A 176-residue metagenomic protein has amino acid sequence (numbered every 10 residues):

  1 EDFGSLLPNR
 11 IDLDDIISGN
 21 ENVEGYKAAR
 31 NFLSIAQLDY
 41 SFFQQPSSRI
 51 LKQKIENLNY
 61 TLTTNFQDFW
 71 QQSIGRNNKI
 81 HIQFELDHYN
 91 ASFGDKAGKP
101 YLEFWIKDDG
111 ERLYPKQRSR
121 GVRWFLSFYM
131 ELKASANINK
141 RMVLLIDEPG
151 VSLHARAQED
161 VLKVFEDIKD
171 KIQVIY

Functional and structural regions predicted by a protein language model:
D2, R156-A157, Y176: Glycine-rich, histidine-containing beta strand-loop boundary motifs that form or position
F3-R123, S127-L144, D167: Extended helical coiled-coil dimerization/tether regions that scaffold and oligomerize large DNA-maintenance assemblies
I138, V151-A155, E159: Conserved D-loop-proximal element of ABC-family nucleotide-binding domains
L145, Q173-Y176: Structural recognition of the conserved hydrophobic beta-strand(s) that form the central parallel beta-sheet of P-loop
D147-P149: Walker B catalytic acidic pair
D160-I168: Conserved helical "switch/dimer-interface" subregion of ABC/ABC-like ATPase nucleotide-binding domains
